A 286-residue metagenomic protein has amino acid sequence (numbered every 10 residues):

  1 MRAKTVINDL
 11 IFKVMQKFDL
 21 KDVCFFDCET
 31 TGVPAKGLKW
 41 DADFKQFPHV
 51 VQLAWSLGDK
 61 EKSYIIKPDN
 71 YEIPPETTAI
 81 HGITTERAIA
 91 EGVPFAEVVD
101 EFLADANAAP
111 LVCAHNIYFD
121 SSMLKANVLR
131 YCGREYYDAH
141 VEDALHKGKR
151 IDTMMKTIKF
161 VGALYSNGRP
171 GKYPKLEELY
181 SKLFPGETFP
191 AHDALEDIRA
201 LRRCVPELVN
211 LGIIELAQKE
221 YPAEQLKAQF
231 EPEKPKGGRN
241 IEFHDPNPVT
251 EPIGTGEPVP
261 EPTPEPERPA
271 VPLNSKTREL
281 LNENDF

Functional and structural regions predicted by a protein language model:
M1-C28, G32-A35: N-terminal accessory regions of nucleic-acid-interacting proteins
A3, R239-P246, A270-F286: Short linear clamp-binding motif
F12-K13, W40-D43: Short secondary-structure capping/turn segments at boundaries of alpha-helices and beta-strands
Q16, K21-D22, K36, K45-I83 (+2 more regions): Metal-dependent phosphoesterase core characteristic of DEDDh/y 3'-5' exonuclease domains
F44, A88, G92, A191: Flexible, glycine- and charge-enriched loops at secondary-structure boundaries
I80-F102: Metal-dependent phosphoesterase signature
Q229, E261, P266, E283-F286: N-terminal intrinsically disordered, compositionally biased regulatory/targeting segments that precede the folded
D245-L273: Acidic, proline-/serine-/threonine-rich low-complexity intrinsically disordered repeat tracts
